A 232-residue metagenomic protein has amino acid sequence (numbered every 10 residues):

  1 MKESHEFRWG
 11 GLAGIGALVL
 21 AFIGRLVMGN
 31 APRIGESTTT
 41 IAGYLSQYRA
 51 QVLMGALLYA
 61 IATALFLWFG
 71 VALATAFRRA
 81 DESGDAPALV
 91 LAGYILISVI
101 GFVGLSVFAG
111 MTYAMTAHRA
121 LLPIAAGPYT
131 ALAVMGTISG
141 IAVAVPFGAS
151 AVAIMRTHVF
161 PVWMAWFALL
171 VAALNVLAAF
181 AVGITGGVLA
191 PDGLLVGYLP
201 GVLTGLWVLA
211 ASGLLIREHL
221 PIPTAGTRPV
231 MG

Functional and structural regions predicted by a protein language model:
M1-G232: Hydrophobic, aromatic-enriched alpha-helical segments typical of multi-pass transmembrane helices
